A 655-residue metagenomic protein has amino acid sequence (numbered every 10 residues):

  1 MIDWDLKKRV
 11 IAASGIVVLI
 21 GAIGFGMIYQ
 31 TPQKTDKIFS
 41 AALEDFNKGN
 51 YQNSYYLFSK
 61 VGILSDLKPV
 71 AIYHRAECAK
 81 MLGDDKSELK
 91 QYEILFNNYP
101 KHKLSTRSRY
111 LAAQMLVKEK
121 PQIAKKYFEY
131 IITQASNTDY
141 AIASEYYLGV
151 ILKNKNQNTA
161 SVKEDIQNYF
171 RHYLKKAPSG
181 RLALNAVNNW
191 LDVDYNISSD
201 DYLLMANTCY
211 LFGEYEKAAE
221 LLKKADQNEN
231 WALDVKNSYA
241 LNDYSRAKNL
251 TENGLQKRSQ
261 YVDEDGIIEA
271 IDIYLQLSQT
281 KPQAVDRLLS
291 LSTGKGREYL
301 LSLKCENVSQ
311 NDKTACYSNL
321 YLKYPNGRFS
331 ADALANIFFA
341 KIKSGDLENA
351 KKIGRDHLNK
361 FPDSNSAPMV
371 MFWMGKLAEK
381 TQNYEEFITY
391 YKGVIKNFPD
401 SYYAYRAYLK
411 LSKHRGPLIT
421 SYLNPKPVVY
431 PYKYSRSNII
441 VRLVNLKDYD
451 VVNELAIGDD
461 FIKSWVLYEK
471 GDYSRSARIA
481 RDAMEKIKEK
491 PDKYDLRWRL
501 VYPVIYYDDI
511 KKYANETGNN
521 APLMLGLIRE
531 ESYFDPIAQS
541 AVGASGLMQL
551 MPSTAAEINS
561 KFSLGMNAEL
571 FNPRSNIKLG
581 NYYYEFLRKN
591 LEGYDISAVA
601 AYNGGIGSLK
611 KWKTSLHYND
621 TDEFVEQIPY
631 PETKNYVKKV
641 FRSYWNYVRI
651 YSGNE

Functional and structural regions predicted by a protein language model:
I2-V542, M548, P552, A556-K561 (+5 more regions): Acidic, polar-rich low-complexity tracts and alpha-helical solenoid repeat scaffolds
M566-S575: A short, structured beta-strand-centered segment in the mid-to-C-terminal lobe of catalytic cores from group-transfer
K578: Mg2+-dependent phosphoryl-transfer active-site scaffold
G593-Y594: Short loop-to-helix capping motifs
Q627, N635, S643-E655: Gram-negative outer-membrane assembly/targeting C-terminal domains
